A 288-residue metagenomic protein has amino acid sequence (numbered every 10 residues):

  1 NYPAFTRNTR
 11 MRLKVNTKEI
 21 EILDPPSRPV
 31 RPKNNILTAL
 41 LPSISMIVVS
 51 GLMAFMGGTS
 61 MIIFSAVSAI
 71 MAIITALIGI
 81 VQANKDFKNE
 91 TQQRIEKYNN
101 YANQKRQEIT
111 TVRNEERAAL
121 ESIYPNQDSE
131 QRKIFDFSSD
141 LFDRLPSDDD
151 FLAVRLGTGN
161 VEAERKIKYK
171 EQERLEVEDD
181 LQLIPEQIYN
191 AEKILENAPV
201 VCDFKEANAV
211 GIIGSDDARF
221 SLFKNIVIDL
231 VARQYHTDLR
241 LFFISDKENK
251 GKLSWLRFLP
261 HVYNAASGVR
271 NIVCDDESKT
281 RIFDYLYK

Functional and structural regions predicted by a protein language model:
N1-K288: Accessory regions of macromolecular translocation/handling assemblies
